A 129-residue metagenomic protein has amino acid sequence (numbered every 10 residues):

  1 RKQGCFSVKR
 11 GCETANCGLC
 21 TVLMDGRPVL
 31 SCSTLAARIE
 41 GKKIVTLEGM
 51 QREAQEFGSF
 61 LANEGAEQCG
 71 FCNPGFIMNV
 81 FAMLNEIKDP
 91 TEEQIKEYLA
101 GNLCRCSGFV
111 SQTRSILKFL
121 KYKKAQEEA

Functional and structural regions predicted by a protein language model:
R1-A129: Signature of N-terminal electron-transfer/Fe-S-associated modules in redox systems
